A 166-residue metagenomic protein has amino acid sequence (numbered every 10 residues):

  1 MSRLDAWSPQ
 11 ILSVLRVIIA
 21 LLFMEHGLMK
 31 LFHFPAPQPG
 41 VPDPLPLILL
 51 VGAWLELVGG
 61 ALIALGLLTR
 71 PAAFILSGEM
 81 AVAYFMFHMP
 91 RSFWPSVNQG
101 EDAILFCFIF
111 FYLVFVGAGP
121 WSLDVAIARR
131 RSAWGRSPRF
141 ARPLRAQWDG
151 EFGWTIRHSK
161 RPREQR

Functional and structural regions predicted by a protein language model:
M1-F32, L47-W54, V58, L65-R166: Extended, low-polarity transmembrane helix blocks
P37-I48: Perimembrane loop-to-helix junctions flanking transmembrane segments
